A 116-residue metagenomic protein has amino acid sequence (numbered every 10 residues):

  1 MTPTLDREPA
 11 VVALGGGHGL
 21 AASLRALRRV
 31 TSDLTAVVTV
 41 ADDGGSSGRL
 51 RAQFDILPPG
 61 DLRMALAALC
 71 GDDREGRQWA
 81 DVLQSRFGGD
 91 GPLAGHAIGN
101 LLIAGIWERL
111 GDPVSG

Functional and structural regions predicted by a protein language model:
T4-F54, V114-S115: N-terminal phosphate-binding or glycine-rich loops at protein starts, especially the Walker A/P-loop of NTPases
T39-G116: Electropositive, gly/pro-rich neighborhoods at or near active sites that engage anionic ligands
